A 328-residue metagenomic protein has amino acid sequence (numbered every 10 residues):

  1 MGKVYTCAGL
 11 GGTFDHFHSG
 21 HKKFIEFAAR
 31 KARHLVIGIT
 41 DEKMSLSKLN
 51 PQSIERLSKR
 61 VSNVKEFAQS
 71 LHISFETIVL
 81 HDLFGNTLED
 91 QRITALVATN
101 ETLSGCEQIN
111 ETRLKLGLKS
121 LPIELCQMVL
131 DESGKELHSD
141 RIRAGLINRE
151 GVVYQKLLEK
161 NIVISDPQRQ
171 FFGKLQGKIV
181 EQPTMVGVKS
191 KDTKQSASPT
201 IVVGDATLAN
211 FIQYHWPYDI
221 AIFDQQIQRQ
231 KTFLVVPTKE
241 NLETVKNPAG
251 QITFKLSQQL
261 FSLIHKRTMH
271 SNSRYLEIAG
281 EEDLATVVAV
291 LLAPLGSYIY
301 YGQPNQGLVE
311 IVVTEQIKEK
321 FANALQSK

Functional and structural regions predicted by a protein language model:
M1-A197, D205-H215, Q225-Q226, T232-F233 (+3 more regions): Nucleotidyltransferase catalytic core that binds NTPs
F14, N50-I54, I201, E243-T253: Short, surface-exposed loop/turn motifs that are enriched in glycine and acidic residues and include a nearby proline
F24, N63, R141, K255-Q259 (+1 more regions): Well-ordered alpha-helical segments embedded in enzymatic catalytic cores
L35, F75, T200, Y218-D219 (+2 more regions): Hydrophobic anchor at the start of a short beta-strand that flanks the dinucleotide cofactor-binding loop
D90-Q91, R267-S271, L295: Glycine-rich phosphate-binding loop signature in dinucleotide/nucleotide-binding domains
L96, P199-G204, I220-D224, L276-E277 (+1 more regions): Short, hydrophobic beta-strand segments that form beta-sheet elements in well-ordered domains
F171, L175, A206-T207, I212-M269 (+1 more regions): Acidic/Gly/His-enriched mid-domain segments of enzyme catalytic cores or analogous surface patches that mediate
R274-Y300: Hydrophobic/aromatic-rich, well-ordered segments within soluble, folded domains that form packed cores
